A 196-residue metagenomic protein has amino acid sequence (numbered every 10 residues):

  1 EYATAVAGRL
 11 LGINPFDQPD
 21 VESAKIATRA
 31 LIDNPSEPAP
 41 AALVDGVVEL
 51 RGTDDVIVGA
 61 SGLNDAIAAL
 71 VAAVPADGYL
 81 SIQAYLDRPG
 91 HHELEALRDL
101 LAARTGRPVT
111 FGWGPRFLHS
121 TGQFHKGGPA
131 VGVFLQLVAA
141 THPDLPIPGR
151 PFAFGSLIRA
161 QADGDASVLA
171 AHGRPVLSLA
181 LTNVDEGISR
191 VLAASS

Functional and structural regions predicted by a protein language model:
E1-S196: Phosphate-moiety recognition in structured ligand-binding domains
